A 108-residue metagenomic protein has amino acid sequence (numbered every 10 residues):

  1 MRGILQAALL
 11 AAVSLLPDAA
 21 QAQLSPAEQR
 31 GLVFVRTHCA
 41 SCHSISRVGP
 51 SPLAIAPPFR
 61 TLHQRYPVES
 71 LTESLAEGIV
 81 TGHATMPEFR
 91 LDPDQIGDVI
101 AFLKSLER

Functional and structural regions predicted by a protein language model:
M1-I4: Positively charged n-region of N-terminal signal peptides that target proteins for export
Q6-L15: Bacterial N-terminal signal peptides
P17-F34: Electrostatic cytochrome c docking/interface patches
R36-I45, V99: The canonical Cys-X-X-Cys-His
V48-G49, V68: Short, non-ligating residues that shape and space the ligands of small metal-coordination modules and catalytic
S51-A56: Short cysteine/histidine-rich zinc-coordinating motifs and their immediately flanking basic loops
P58-K104: Extracytoplasmic electron-transfer domains, predominantly the class I c-type cytochrome c fold
E107-R108: Short, solvent-exposed mixed-charge patches
